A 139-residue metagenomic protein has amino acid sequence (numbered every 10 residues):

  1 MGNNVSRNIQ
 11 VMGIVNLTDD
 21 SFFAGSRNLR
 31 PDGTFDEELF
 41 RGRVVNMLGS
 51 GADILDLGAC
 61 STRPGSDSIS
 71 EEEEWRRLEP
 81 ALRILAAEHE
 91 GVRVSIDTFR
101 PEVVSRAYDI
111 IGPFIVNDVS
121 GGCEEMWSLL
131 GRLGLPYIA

Functional and structural regions predicted by a protein language model:
G2-D32: N-terminal small/glycine-rich loop or linker at the start of catalytic domains across soluble metabolic enzymes
N8, I14, D67-I96, P101-R106 (+1 more regions): Alpha-helix-loop-beta-strand connector modules within alpha/beta enzyme cores
N8, L17-A24, T62-G65, I111 (+1 more regions): Conserved anion-binding
V15, M47, G51, D97 (+2 more regions): Conserved, mostly hydrophobic/aromatic
F22-G25, D53-A81: Glycine-rich, proline-tolerant flexible connector loops at the mouths of alpha/beta enzymes
F23-N46, E73-R77, S120-G121: Glycine-rich anion/phosphate-binding loops
G42-G58: Catalytic domains of carbohydrate-active enzymes, especially glycoside hydrolases
D53-D56, S95, I115-D118, I138-A139: Conserved beta-strand positions in the central sheet of alpha/beta enzyme cores
